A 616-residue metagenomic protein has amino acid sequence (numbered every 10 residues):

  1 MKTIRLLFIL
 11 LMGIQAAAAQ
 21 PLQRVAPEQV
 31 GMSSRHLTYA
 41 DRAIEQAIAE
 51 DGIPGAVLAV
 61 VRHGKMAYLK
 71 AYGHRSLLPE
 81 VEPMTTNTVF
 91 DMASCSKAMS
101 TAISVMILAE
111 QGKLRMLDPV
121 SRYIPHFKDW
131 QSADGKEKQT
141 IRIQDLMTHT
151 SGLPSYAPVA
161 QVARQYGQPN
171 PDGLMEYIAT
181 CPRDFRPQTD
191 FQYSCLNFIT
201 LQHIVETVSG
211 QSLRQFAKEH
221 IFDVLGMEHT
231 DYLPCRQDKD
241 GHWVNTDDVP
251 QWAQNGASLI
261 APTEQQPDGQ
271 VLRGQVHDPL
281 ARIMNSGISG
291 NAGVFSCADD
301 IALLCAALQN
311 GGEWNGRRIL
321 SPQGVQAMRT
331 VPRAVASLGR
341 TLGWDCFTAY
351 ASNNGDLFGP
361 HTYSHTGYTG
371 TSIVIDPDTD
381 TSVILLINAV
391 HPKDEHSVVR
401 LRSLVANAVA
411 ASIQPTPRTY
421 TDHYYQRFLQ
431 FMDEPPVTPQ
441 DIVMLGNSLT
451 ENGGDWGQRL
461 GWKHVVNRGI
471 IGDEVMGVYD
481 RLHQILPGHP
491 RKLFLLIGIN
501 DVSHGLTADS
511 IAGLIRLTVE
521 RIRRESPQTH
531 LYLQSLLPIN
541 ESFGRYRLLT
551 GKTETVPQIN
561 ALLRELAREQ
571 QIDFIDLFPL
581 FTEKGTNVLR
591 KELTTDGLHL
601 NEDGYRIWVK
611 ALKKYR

Functional and structural regions predicted by a protein language model:
M1-P21: Bacterial Sec-dependent N-terminal signal peptides
V25-F90, K113, D129-W130, E176-T180 (+1 more regions): Short, conserved catalytic-motif segment at the N-terminal edge
I44, L58, G64-M66, D91-L117 (+4 more regions): Active-site SXXK
M116-S132, D223-L225: Short, glycine/proline-biased beta-turn/loop segments that scaffold the active-site neighborhood
S132-H361: Short, surface-exposed loop or secondary-structure junction motifs that flank catalytic or metal-binding residues
H365-T416: Structured C-terminal helix/loop/strand segments within mature extracytoplasmic catalytic/sensor domains
T416-K492: Serine-esterase "nucleophile elbow" of acetyl-processing enzymes
Q458-H464, Y479-R616: Alpha-helical cap/lid subdomain in secreted, periplasmic, or secretory-pathway luminal O-acyl-processing enzymes
